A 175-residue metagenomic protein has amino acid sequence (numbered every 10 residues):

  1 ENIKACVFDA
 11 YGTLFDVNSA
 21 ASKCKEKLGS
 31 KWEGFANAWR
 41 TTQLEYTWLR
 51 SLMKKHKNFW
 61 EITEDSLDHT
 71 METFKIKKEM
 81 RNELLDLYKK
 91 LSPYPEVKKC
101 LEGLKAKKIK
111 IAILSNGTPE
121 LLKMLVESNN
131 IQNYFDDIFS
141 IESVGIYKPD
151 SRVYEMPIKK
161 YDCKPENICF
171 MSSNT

Functional and structural regions predicted by a protein language model:
E1, A106-I109, Y161-N167: Glycine-rich phosphate-binding loop signature in dinucleotide/nucleotide-binding domains
E1-L44, T73: Active-site neighborhood of HAD-like aspartate-dependent phosphohydrolases
A21-S22, A36, R40, W60-D68 (+1 more regions): An amphipathic alpha-helix signature
L28-W32, T73-E79, A106, N130-Y134 (+1 more regions): Short helix-capping segments at alpha-helix termini
E33, T47-E83: A metal-dependent, Asp-based hydrolase signature
K78-S92, V97-E127, D137-I141: Substrate-recognition element of Asp-dependent hydrolases with the DxDx(T/V) motif
T118-C169: Substrate-recognition "cap/lid" segment bordering the active-site pocket of phosphatases
S172-S173: Acidic di-acidic motifs
